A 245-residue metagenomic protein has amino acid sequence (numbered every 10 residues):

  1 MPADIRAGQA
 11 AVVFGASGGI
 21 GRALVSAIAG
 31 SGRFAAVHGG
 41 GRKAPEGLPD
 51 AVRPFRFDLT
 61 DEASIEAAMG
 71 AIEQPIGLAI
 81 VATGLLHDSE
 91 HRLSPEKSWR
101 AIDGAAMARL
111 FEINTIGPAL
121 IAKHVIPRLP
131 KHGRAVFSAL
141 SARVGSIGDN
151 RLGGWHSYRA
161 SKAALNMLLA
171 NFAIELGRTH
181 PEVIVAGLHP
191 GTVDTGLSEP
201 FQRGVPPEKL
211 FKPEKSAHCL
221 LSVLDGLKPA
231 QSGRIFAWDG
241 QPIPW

Functional and structural regions predicted by a protein language model:
F14-A29: N-terminal Rossmann NAD(P)H-binding glycine-rich loop of SDR-like oxidoreductase domains
A29-L48: Conserved glycine-rich Rossmann-like NAD(P)H-binding loop of the short-chain dehydrogenase/reductase
E46, G148-D149, H180, H189-Q202: Short beta-loop-alpha junction of Rossmann-like oxidoreductase domains
F57-I76: Conserved Rossmann-fold cofactor-binding substructure of NAD(P)-dependent oxidoreductases
G70-T83, H87-D88, D103: A glycine-rich helix->loop->beta "capping" turn within Rossmann-like NAD(P)(H)-dependent oxidoreductase domains
I80, S138, V185-L188, S198: Hydrophobic structural elements of the Rossmann-like NAD(P)H-binding subdomain that define the short-chain
L85-I116, L120, K131-T179: Catalytic loop of short-chain dehydrogenase/reductase
G187, T195, E199-W245: C-terminal helical subdomain
